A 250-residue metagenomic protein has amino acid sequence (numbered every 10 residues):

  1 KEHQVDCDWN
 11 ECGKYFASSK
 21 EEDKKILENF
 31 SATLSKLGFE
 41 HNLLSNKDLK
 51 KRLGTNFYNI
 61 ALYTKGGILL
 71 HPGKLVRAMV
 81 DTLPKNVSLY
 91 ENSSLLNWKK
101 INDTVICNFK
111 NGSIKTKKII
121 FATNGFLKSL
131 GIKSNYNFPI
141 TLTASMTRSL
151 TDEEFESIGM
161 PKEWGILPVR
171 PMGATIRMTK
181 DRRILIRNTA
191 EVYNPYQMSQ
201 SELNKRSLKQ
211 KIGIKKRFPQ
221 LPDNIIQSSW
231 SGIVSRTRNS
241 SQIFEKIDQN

Functional and structural regions predicted by a protein language model:
K1-N46: Dinucleotide-binding Rossmann-like beta1-alpha1 core, especially the glycine-rich loop that anchors the ADP
E2-N10, L95-V105, S113-E153, S157-Q249: Active-site substrate-recognition segment that forms the wall of the catalytic cavity or substrate channel
D8, D48-N56: Flexible hinge/switch segments at interdomain interfaces of large molecular machines
N10-S19, F57-T64, V105, N194: Active-site-proximal beta-alpha loop/turn segments in soluble metabolic enzymes
S19-E21, F109-N111, S149: Short, structured patches in soluble enzyme cores that scaffold and shape functional sites
K25-L37, N56-K118, A122: Helical element adjacent to the flavin cofactor pocket in flavoenzyme catalytic cores
N42-S45, S88-Y90, I225-S229: General small-molecule cofactor/ligand-binding pocket signal
N46-L49, D181: Short glycine-enriched loops at secondary-structure junctions
